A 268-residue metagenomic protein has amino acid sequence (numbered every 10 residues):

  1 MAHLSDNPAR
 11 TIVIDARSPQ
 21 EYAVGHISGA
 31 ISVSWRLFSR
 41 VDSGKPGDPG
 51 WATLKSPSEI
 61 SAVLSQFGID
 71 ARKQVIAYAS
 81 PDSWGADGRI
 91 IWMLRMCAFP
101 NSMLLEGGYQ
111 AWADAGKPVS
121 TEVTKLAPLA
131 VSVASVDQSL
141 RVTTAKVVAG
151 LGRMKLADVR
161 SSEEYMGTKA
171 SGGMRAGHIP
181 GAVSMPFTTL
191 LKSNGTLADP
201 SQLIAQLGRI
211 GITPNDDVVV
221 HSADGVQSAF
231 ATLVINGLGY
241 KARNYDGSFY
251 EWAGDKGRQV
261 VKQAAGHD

Functional and structural regions predicted by a protein language model:
M1-E21, Y109-G173, V260, A265-D268: Flexible, polar/low-complexity N-terminal or interdomain linker segments that lie immediately upstream of folded
L4, P8-V13, R17-I60: N-terminal carbohydrate-binding/catalytic regions of secreted carbohydrate-active enzymes
S18-E21, R36-R40, P81-G85, Y109-A111 (+6 more regions): Solvent-exposed loop/turn segments at secondary-structure junctions within structured extracellular/periplasmic domains
D42-V75, F187-V218: Helix-loop module immediately N-terminal to the HCX5R catalytic loop in PTP-like cysteine phosphatase domains
L54-K146, L151, T168, Q227 (+2 more regions): Thiolate-centered catalytic microenvironments shared by cysteine-dependent enzyme domains
G150, L156-T196, Q206: A mid-sequence, solvent-exposed acidic-amphipathic segment
L203-A205, I210-H267: C-terminal soluble interaction/assembly domains
